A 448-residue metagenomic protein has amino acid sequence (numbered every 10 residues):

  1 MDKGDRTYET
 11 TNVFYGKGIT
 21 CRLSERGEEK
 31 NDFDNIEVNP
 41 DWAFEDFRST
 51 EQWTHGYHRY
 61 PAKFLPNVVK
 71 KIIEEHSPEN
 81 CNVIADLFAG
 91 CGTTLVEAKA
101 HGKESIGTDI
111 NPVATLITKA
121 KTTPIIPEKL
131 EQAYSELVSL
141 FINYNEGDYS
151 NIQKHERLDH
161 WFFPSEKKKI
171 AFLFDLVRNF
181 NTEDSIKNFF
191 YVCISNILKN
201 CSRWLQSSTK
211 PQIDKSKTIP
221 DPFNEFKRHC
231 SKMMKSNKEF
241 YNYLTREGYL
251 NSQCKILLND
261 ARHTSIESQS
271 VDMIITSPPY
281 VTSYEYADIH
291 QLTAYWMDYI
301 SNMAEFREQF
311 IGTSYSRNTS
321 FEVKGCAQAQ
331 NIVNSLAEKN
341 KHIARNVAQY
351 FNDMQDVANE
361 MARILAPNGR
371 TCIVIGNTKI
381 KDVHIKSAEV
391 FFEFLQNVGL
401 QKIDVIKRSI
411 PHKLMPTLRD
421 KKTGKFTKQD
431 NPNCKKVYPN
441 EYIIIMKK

Functional and structural regions predicted by a protein language model:
M1-F33: N-terminal auxiliary segments of SAM/dcSAM-dependent transferases
T10, G27-V68, I72-N80, H101 (+6 more regions): Nucleic-acid modification enzymes, centered on SAM-dependent nucleic-acid methyltransferases
C81-F88: Conserved class I S-adenosyl-L-methionine
V83, G369-R370: Short glycine-centered segments of the SAM/dcSAM-binding site in methyltransferase folds
T93-H101: Conserved SAM-binding loop of SAM-dependent methyltransferases across substrates and taxa, primarily the Class I
N352-P367: A short glycine-rich, Lys/Arg-flanked "PGG" loop and its adjoining helix->strand segment in the class I
V357-N359, K386-G399: Short alpha-helix
